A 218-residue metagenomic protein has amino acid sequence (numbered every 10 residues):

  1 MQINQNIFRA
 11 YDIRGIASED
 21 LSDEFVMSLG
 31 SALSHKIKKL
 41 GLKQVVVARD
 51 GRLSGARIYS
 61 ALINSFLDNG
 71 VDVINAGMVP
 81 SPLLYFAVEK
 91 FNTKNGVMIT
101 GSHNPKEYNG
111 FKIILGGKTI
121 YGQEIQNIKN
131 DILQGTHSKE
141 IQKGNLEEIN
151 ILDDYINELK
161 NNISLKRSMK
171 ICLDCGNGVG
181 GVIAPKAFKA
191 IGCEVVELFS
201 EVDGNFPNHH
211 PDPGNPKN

Functional and structural regions predicted by a protein language model:
M1-N64, D68-N69, E148-I171: An N-terminal, well-structured beta->alpha segment
R14-A17, V79, K112, G180-V182: Gly/Ser/Thr-rich beta-alpha loop segments that engage phosphate groups in nucleotides
H35, K39, Q44-Y108, E158 (+1 more regions): N-terminal small/polar loop signature for handling phosphorylated ligands or for N-terminal nucleophile
N109-N218: Gly/Ser/Thr-enriched, mixed-charge loops and adjacent short helices that form phosphate/oxyanion-binding elements
